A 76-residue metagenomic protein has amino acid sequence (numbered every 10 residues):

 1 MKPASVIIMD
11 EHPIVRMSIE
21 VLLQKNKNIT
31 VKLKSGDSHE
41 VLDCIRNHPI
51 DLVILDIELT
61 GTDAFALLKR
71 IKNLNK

Functional and structural regions predicted by a protein language model:
P3-I14, I19, L23, V53: Conserved acidic segment of CheY-like receiver
L23-Q24, I71: Hydrophobic C-terminal alpha-helix "anchor/cap" residues
T30-G36: Short beta-to-alpha connector loops in regulatory alpha/beta signaling domains
G36-L52: Acidic, metal-coordinating helix/loop segments flanking the phosphotransfer/catalytic sites of two-component signaling
D37, D63-A66: Acidic catalytic/metal-coordinating carboxylates
D56-I57: Active-site residues of response regulator receiver
T60: The feature encodes the CheY-like receiver
F65-K76: Short amphipathic alpha-helix used as the core "switch/output" element in two-component signaling
